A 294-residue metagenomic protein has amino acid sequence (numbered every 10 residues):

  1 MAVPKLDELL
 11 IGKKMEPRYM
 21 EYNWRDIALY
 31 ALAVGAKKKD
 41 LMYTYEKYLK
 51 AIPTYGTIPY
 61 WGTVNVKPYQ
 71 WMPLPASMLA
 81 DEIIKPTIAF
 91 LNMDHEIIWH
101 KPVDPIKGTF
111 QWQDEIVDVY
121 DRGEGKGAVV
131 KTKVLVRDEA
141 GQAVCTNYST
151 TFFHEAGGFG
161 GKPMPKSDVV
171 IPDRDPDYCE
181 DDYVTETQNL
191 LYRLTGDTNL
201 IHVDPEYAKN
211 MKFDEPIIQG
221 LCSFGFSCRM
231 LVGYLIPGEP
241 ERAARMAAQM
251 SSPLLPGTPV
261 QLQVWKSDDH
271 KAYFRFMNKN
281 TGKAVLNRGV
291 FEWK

Functional and structural regions predicted by a protein language model:
M1-T109: Hydrophobic, proline/glycine-rich low-complexity stretches
A2-M15, F90-E180, M250, L254-G257 (+1 more regions): HotDog/MaoC-like acyl-thioester-processing domains
A2-Y48, S167-S223, M230-G233: A contiguous, surface-exposed recognition patch within enzymatic or periplasmic domains that forms
E8-L9, P68-M78, F90-M93, T109-E115 (+6 more regions): A short linear-motif detector with a strong N-terminal bias
Y19, D40, L49, Y55 (+13 more regions): Generic secondary-structure boundary/loop-capping signal
Y43, K126, G238-R242: Short, surface-exposed helix-loop/turn micro-motifs enriched in polar/charged residues
E206-K283: Catalytic-pocket segment enriched in acidic/His residues
